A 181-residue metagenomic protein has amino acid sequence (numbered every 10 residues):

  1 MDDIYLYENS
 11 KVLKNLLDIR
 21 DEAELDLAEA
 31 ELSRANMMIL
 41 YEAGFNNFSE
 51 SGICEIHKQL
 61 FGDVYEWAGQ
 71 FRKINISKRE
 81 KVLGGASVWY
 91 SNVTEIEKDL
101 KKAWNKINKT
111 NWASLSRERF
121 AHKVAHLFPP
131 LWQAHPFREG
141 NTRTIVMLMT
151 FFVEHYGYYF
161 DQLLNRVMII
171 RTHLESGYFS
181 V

Functional and structural regions predicted by a protein language model:
M1-V181: FIC/Doc superfamily catalytic core
